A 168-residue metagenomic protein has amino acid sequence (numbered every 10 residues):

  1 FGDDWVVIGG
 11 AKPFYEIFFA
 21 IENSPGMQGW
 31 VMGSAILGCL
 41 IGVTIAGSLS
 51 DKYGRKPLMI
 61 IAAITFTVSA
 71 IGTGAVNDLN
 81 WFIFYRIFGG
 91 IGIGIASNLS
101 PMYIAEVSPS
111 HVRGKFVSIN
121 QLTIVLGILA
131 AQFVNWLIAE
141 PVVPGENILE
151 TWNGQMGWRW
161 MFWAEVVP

Functional and structural regions predicted by a protein language model:
F1-P168: Transmembrane-helix signature of 12-pass secondary carriers
